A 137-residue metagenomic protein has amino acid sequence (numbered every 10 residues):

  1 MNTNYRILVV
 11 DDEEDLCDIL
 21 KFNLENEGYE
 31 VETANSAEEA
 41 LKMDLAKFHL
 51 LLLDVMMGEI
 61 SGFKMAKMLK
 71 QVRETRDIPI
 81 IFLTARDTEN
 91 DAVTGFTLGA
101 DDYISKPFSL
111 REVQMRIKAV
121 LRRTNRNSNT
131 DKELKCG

Functional and structural regions predicted by a protein language model:
Y5-R6, A119-G137: Short, Lys/Arg-enriched segments at the junction into DNA-binding effector domains of transcriptional regulators
E13, V55-M56, R86: The short loop immediately C-terminal to the conserved phospho-acceptor aspartate in CheY-like receiver
E14-E32: Two-component/phosphorelay signaling modules centered on CheY-like receiver
C17, G58, R76, T88: The feature encodes the CheY-like receiver
T33-K42, G62: Helix N-cap/capping motif at the beta->alpha junctions
K47-L53: Active-site beta3 strand of CheY-like receiver
F63-R76: Short amphipathic alpha-helix used as the core "switch/output" element in two-component signaling
